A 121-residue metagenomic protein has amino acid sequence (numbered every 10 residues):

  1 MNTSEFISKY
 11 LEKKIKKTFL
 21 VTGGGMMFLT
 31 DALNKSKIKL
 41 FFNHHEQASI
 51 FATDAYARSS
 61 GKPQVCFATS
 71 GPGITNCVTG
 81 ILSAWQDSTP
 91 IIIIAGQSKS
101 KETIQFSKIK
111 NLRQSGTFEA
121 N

Functional and structural regions predicted by a protein language model:
M1-N121: N-terminal alpha/beta PP-like core and its mobile active-site loop of ThDP/TPP-dependent enzymes
